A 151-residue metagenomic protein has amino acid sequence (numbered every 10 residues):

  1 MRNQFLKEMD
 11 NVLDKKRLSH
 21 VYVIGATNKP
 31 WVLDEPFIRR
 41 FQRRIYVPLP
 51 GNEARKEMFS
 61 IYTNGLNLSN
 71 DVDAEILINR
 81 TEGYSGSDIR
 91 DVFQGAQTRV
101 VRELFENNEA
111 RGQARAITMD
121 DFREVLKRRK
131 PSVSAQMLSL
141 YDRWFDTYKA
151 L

Functional and structural regions predicted by a protein language model:
M1-R80, Y84, A96: Walker A/P-loop NTP-binding motif of AAA+ ATPase domains
D73-F93, V100-L151: C-terminal engagement/docking regions of AAA+ P-loop ATPases
